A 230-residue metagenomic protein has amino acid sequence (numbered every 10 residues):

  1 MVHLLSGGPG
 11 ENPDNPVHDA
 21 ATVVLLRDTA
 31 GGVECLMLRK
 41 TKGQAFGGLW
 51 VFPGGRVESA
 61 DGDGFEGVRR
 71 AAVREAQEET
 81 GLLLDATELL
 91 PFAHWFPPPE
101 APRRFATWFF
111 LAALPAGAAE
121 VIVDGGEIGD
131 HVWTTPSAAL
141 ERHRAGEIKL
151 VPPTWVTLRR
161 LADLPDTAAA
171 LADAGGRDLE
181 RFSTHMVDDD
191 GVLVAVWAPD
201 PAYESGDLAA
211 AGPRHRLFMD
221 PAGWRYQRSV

Functional and structural regions predicted by a protein language model:
M1-I128, V132-V230: N-terminal leader/linker segments that precede catalytic domains of diphosphate-processing enzymes
